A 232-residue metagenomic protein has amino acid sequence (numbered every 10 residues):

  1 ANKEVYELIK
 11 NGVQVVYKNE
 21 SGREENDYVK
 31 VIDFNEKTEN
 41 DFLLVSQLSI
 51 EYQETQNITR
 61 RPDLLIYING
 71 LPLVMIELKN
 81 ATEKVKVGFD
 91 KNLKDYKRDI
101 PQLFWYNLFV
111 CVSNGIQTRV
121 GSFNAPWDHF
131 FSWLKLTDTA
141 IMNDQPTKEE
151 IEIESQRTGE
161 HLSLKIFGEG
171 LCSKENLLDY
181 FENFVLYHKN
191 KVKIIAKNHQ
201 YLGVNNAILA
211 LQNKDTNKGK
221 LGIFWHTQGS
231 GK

Functional and structural regions predicted by a protein language model:
A1-S230: ATP-dependent helicase/translocase motor core
